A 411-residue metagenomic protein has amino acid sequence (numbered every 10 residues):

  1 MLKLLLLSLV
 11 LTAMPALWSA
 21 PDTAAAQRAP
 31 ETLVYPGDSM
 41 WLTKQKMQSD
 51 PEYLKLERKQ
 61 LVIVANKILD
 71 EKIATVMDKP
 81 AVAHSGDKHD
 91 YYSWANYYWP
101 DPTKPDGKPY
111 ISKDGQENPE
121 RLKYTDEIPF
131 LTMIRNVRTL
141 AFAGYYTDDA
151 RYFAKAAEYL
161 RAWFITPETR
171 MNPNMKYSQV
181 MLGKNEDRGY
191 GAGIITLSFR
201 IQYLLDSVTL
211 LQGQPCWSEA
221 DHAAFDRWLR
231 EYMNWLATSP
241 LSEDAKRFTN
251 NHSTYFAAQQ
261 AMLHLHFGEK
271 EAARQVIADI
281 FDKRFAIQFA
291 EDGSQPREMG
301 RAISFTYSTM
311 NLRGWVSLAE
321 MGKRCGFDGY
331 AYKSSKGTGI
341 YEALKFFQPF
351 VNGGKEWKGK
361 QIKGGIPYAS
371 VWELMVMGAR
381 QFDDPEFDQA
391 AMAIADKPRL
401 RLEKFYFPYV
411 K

Functional and structural regions predicted by a protein language model:
L5-A16: Bacterial N-terminal signal peptides
L17-A26: Signal peptide processing junction and immediate N-terminal pro/mature segment of secreted/exported proteins
S19, T169-R170, D244, A286-A290: Short amphipathic alpha-helical segments at helix boundaries and their inter-helical linkers
A25-S242, T254, A278, M321-R324 (+1 more regions): Extracellular glycan-targeting catalytic surfaces
R247-N251: RNA pseudouridine synthases
Y255-K358: Long, repeat-rich segments with strong aromatic
